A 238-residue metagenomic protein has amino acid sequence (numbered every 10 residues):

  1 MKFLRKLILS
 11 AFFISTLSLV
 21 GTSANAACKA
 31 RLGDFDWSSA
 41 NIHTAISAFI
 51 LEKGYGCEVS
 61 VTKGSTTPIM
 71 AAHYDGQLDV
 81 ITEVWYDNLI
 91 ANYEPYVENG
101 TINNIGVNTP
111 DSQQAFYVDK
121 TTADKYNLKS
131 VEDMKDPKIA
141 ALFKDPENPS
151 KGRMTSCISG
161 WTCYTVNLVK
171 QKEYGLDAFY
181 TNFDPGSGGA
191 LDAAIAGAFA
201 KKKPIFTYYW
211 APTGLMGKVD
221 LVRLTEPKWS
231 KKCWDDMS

Functional and structural regions predicted by a protein language model:
M1-A11: Bacterial N-terminal signal peptides that target proteins for export
S10-V20: Bacterial N-terminal signal peptides
A27-S39, C57-T62, K151-T155: Short, well-ordered beta-strand elements
D36-S38, Y86, T121-A123, C157-T162: Short coil/turn segments
S39-C57, V169-Q171: Short, polar/charged alpha-helical segment
S65-K120: N-terminal segment of the mature folded domain
A72, L78-T82, T155-C233: Ligand-binding pocket segment of bilobal, Venus flytrap-like solute-binding proteins
T101-S156: A conserved helix-loop-strand patch within extracytoplasmic ligand-binding domains of the periplasmic binding
